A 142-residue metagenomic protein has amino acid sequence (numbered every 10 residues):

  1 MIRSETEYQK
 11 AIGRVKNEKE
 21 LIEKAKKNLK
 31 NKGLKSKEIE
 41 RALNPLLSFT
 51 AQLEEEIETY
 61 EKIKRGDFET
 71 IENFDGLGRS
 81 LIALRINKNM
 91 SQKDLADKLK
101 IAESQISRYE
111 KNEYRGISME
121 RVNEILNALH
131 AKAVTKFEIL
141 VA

Functional and structural regions predicted by a protein language model:
M1-G76: N-terminal flexible/basic segments that precede or flank functional cores
D75-K88: Short, amphipathic alpha-helical "recognition" segments used to contact nucleic acids or chromatin
L81, Q92, E103, M119-V122: Helix-turn-helix DNA-binding elements, focusing on the entry/boundary residues of the two helices that contact DNA
R85, A96, L126: The alpha-helix within a helix-turn-helix
N89-R108: Short alpha-helical DNA-recognition segment
K111: Residue-level detection of the helix-turn-helix DNA-binding "recognition helix"
M119-K136: DNA major-groove recognition helix of helix-turn-helix/homeodomain DNA-binding modules
F137-A142: Short, charged recognition helix plus adjacent turn of helix-turn-helix-like nucleic-acid-binding domains
